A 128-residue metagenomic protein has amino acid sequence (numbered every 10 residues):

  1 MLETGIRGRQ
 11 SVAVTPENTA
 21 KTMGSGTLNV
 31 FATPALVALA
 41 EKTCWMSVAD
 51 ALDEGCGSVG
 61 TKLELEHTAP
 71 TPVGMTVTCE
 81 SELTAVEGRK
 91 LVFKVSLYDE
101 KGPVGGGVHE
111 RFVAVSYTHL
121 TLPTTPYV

Functional and structural regions predicted by a protein language model:
M1-F31: Catalytic strand-loop segment that frames the active site of acyl-thioester-processing enzymes
E3-R9, K62, T76-T78, K90-V92 (+1 more regions): Intrinsic-disorder/low-complexity, polar/charged segments enriched in Ser/Thr/Lys/Arg/Asp/Glu/Gln
W45-T78: Hydrophobic beta-strand-centered segment that forms part of the acyl-chain substrate-binding groove
L65-E100: Hydrophobic beta-sheet segments that form the core/acyl-binding groove of ACP/CoA-dependent acyl-chain-processing
G102-G106, R111: C-terminal structural segments of small proteins and small subunits
T118-T124: Conserved small/polar residues in nucleotide/adenosyl-binding loops
